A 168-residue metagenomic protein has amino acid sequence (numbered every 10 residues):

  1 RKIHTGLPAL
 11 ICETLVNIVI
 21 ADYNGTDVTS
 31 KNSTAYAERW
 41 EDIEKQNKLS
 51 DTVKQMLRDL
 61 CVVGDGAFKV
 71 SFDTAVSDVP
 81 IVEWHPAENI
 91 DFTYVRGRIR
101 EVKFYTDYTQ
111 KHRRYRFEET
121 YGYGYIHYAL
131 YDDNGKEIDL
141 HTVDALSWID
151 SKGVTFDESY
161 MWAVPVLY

Functional and structural regions predicted by a protein language model:
R1-E83, A87-N89, T93-V95, R100: Extended, helix-rich architectural segments
K54-Y168: Structured, contiguous alpha/beta core segments that scaffold functional sites
